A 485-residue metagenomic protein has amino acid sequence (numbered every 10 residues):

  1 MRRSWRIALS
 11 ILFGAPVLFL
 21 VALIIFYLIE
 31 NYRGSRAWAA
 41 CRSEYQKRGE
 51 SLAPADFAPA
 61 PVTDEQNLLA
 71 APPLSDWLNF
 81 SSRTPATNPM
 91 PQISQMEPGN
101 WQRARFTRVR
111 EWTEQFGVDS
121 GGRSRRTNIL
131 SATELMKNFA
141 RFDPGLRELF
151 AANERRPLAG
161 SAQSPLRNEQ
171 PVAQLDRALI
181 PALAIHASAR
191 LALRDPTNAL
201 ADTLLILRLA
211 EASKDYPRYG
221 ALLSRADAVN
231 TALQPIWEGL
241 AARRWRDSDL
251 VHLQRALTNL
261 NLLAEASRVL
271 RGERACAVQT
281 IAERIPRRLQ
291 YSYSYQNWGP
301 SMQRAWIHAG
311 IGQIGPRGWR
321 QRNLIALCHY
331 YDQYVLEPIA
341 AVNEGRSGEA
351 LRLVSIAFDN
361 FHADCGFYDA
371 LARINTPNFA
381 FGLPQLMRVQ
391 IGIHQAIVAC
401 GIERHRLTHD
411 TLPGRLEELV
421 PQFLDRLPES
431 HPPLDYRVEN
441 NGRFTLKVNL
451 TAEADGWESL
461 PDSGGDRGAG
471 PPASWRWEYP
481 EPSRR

Functional and structural regions predicted by a protein language model:
M1-R485: Short acidic linear motifs
